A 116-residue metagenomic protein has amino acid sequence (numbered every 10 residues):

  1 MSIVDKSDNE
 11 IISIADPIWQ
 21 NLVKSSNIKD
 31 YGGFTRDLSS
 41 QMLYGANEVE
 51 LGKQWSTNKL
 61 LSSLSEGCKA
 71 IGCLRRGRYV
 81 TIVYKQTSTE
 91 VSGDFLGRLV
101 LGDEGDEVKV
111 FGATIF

Functional and structural regions predicted by a protein language model:
M1-I28: Short, low-complexity N-terminal intrinsically disordered segments enriched in polar/charged residues
M1-I3, S40-Y44, R98-L99: Charged, low-complexity, helix/coiled-coil-prone segments
I12, K24-N27, E48, G72 (+2 more regions): Short linear sequence motifs
D16-P17, G32-C73: Short solvent-exposed beta->alpha transition segments
N21, G33-F34, Y84: Residue-level detection of beta-strand scaffold positions
K53-D103, G112-T114: Surface-exposed, charged secondary-structure patches
D106: Catalytic subdomain that performs nucleotidyl-dependent activation
